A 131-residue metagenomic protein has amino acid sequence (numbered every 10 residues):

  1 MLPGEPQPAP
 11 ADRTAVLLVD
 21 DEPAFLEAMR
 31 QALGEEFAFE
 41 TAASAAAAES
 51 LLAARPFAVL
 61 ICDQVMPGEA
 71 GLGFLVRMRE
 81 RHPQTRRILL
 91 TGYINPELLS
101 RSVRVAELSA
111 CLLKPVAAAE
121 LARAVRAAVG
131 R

Functional and structural regions predicted by a protein language model:
E22, Q64-V65: The short loop immediately C-terminal to the conserved phospho-acceptor aspartate in CheY-like receiver
P23-E40, A106: Two-component/phosphorelay signaling modules centered on CheY-like receiver
L26, P67-G68: The feature encodes the CheY-like receiver
T41-V59: Acidic, metal-coordinating helix/loop segments flanking the phosphotransfer/catalytic sites of two-component signaling
A43-S44, A70-G73: Acidic catalytic/metal-coordinating carboxylates
G73, I94-C111: Alpha4 helix (beta4-alpha4-beta5 surface) of REC/receiver domains from two-component response regulators
L90-T91: Hydrophobic/aromatic residues positioned on beta-strands within the core alpha/beta folds
V116-V125, V129: C-terminal output helix
